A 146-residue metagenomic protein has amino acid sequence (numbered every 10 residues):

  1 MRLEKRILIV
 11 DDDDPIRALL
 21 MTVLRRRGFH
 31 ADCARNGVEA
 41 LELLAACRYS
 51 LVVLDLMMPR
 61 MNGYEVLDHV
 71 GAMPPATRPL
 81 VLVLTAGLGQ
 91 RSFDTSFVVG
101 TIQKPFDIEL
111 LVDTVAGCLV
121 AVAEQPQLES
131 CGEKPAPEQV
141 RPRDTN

Functional and structural regions predicted by a protein language model:
M1-R6, E109-N146: Non-catalytic signal-transmission and effector/linker regions of two-component phosphorelay proteins
L8, C33-L51: Acidic, metal-coordinating helix/loop segments flanking the phosphotransfer/catalytic sites of two-component signaling
A18-R26: Charged docking surfaces used in two-component/phosphorelay signaling
R35-E39, N62-D68: Acidic catalytic/metal-coordinating carboxylates
R48-S50, P74-V81: His-Asp phosphorelay/catalytic-motif detector in bacterial-type signaling
D55: Active-site residues of response regulator receiver
M58: Receiver (REC) domain active-site loop signature in two-component systems and cognate sites in sensor histidine kinases
E65, R78, G87-Q103, E109-D113: Alpha4 helix (beta4-alpha4-beta5 surface) of REC/receiver domains from two-component response regulators
